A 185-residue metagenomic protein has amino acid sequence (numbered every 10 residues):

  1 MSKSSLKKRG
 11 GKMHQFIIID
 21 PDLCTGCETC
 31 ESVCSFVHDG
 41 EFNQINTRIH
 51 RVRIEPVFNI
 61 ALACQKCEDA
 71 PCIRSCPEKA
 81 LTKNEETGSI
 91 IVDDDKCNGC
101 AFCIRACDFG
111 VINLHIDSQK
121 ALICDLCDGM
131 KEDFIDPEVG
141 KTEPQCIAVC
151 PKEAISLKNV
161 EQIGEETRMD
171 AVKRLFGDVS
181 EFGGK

Functional and structural regions predicted by a protein language model:
S2-H14, E55-I73, D94-K185: Flanking helices and flexible, charged tails adjoining ferredoxin-like Fe-S electron-transfer domains in multi-subunit
L6-C24, V33-I54: N-terminal cysteine/histidine-rich coordination modules
F16, T87-S89, A121: A generic structural signal for beta-strand entry/edge sites
E41, K83, L157: Conserved ATP-binding/catalytic signature of the HATPase_c
E68-S89: Ordered, amphipathic secondary-structure segments that act as subunit-interaction surfaces in large macromolecular
